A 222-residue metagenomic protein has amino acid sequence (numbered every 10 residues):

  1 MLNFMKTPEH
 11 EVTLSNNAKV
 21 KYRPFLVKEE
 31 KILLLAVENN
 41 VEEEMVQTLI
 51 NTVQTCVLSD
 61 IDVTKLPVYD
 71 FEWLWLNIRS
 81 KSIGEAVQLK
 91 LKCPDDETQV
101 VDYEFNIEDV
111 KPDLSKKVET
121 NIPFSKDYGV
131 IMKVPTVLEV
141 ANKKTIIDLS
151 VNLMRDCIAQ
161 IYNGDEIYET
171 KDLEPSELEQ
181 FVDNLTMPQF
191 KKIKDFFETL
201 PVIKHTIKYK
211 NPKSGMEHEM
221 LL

Functional and structural regions predicted by a protein language model:
M1-L222: Short, surface-exposed, charged amphipathic helix/loop patches that serve as local interaction elements
